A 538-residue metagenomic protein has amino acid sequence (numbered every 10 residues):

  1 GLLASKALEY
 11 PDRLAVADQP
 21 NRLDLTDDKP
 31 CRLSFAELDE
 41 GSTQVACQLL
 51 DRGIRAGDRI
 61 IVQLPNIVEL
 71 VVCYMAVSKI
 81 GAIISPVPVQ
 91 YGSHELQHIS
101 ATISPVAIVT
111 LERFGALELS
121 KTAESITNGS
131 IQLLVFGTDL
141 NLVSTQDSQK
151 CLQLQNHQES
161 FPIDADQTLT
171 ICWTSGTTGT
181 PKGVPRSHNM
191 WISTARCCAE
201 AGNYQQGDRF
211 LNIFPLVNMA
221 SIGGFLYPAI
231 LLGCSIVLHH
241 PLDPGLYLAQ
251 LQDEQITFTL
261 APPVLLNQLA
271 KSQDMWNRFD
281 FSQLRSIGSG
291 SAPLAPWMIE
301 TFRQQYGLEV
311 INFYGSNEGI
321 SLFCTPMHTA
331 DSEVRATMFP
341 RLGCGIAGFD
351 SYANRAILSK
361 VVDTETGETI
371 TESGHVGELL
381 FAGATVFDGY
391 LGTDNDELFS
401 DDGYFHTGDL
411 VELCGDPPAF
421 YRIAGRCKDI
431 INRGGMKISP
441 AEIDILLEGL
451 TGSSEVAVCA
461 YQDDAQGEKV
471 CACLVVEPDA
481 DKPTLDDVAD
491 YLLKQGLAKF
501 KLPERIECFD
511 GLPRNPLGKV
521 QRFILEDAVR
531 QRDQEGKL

Functional and structural regions predicted by a protein language model:
P11-L14, K150-W173, T180, S187-N189 (+1 more regions): Conserved pre-ATP/AMP-binding loop-to-beta segment of ANL
D12-I67, V71-M75, G92-Q97, Q149 (+2 more regions): Conserved AMP-binding/adenylate-forming core of the ANL superfamily
D51-R52, K79-Q149, P478: Structural core segment of the AMP-binding/adenylate-forming
Y91-H94, H98, I108-T110, T259 (+7 more regions): AMP-binding/adenylate-forming catalytic core of the ANL superfamily
Y91-S125, T194-L211, D243-T257: Conserved ATP-dependent adenylate/AMP-binding module captured primarily in the ANL superfamily
I192-R209, L216-F258, Q268-D274: Conserved AMP-binding/adenylation subdomain of ANL enzymes
I256-A261, D274-P340, L358: Gly/Ser/Thr-rich phosphate-binding loop
F349-L358, T366-D402, I438: Conserved ATP/PPi-binding loop(s) of AMP-dependent carboxylate-activating enzymes
